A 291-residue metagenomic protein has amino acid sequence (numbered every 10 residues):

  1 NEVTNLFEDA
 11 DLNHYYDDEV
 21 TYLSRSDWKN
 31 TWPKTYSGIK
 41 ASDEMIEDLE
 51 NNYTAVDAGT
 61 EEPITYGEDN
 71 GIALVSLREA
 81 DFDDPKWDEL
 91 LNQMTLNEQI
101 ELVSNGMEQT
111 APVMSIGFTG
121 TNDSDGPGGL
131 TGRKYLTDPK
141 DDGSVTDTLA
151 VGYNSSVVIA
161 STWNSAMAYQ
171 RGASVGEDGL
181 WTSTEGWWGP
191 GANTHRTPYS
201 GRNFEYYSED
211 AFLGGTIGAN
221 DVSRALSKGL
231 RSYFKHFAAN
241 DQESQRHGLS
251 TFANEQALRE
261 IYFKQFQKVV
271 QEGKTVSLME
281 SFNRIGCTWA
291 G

Functional and structural regions predicted by a protein language model:
N1-G291: Glycoside hydrolase catalytic-domain context in secreted enzymes
